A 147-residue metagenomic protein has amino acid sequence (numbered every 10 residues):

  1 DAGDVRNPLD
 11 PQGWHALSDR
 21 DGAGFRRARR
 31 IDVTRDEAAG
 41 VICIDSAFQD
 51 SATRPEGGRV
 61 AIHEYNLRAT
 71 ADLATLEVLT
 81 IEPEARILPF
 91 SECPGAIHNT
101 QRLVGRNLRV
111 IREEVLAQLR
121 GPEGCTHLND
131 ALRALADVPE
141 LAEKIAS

Functional and structural regions predicted by a protein language model:
D1-A23, S147: Structured extracytoplasmic
D1-G3, D50-S147: Active-site- and interface-proximal helix/loop "cap" or "latch" segments in soluble metabolic and energy-transducing
R20-T70: Structured beta-strand/loop patches that form or line metal/cofactor-binding pockets in enzymes
